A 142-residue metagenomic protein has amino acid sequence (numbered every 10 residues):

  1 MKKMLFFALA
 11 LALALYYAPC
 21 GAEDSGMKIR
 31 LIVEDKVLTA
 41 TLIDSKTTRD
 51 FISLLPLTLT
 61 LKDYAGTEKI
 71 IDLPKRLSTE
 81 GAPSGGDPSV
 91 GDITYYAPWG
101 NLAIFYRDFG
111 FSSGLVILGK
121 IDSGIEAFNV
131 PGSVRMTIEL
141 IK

Functional and structural regions predicted by a protein language model:
M1-M4: Positively charged n-region of N-terminal signal peptides that target proteins for export
A8-Y16: Bacterial N-terminal signal peptides
C20-A22: Boundary at the C-terminal end of the N-terminal hydrophobic targeting segment
S25-I70: N-terminal secretory signal peptides
T58, A65-P83, D87: Compact, glycine-rich, soluble single-domain proteins
V90-D92: Loop/turn positions that initiate beta-strands
A97-D122: Beta-strand-rich cores of mature extracytoplasmic or soluble domains
G119-K142: Well-ordered alpha/beta subsegment
